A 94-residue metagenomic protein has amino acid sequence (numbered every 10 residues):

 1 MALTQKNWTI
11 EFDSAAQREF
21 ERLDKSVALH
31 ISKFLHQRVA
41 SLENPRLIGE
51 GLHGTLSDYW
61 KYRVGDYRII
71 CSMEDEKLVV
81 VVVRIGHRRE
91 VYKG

Functional and structural regions predicted by a protein language model:
M1-T9, S14, R18, A28-L29 (+2 more regions): Enriched for short, Lys/Arg-rich terminal
E19-K33, A40-S41: Short, contiguous, helix-prone interaction/anchoring segments in small proteins
H36-K61: A short, surface-exposed loop/turn module that caps and links secondary-structure elements
